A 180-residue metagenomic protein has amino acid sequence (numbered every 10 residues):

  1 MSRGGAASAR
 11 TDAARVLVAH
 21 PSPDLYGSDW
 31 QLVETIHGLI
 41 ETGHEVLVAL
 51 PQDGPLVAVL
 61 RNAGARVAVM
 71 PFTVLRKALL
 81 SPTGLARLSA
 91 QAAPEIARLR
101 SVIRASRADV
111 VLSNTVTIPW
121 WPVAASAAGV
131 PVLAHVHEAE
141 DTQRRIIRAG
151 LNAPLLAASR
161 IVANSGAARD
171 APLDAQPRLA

Functional and structural regions predicted by a protein language model:
R10-L25: Nucleotide-activated donor-dependent transferases that construct or modify glycoconjugates
G27-I40, P55-L56, G150: Short amphipathic alpha-helix
S28, A49-Q52, S113-T117, A163-S165: Replace "coordinates the UDP/GDP/TDP-sugar" with "coordinates nucleotide-activated sugar donors
T42, L47-G84: Conserved nucleotide-sugar phosphate-binding/catalytic loop shared by glycosyltransferases and other
P55, I96, V110-A128, Q143: An aromatic- and histidine-rich active-site surface loop
K77-V110, A127, A149, A153: An amphipathic, basic-hydrophobic alpha-helix
T83, L133-V162: A conserved, positively charged/aromatic
A158-A180: A short, active-site helix/loop in glycosyltransferases that binds the activated sugar's phosphate group
